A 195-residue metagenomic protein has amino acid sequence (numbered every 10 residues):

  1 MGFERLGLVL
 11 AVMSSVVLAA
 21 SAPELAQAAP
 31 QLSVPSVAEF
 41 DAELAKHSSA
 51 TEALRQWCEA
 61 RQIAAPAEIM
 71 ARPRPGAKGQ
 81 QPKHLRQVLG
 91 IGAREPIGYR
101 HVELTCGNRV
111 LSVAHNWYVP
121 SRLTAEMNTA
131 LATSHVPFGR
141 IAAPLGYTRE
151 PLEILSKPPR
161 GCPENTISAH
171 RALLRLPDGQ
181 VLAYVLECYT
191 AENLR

Functional and structural regions predicted by a protein language model:
M1-F3: N-terminal secretory signal peptides that target proteins for export/translocation
R5, R100, H170-R171: Basic side chains
G7-A19: Bacterial N-terminal signal peptides
S21-T105, R109-C162, R175-R195: N-terminal domain-onset segments
I167-L176: Low-complexity, intrinsically disordered Gly/Pro/Thr-rich segments
